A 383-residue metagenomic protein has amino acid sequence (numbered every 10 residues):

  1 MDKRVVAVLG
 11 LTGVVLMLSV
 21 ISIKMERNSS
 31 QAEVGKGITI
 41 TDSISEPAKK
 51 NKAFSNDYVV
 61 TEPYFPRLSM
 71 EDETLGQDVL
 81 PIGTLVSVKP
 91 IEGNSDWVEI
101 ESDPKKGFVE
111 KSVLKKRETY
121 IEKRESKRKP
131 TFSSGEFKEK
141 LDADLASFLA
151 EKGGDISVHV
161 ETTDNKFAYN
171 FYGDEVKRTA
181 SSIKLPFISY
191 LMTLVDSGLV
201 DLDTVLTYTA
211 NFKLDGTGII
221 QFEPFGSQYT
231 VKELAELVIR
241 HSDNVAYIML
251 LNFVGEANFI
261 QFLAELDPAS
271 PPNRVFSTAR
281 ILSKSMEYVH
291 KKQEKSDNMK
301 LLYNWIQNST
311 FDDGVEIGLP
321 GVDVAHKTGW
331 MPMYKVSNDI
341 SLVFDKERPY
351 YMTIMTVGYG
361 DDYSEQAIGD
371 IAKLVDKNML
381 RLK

Functional and structural regions predicted by a protein language model:
D2-I44, P90-S95, E99-D103, F108-K123 (+6 more regions): Structured C-terminal helix/loop/strand segments within mature extracytoplasmic catalytic/sensor domains
G35-S95: Beta-loop motif signature
K106, K115, D164-K166, V176-R178 (+7 more regions): Solvent-exposed loop/turn segments at secondary-structure junctions within structured extracellular/periplasmic domains
S112, E161-T163, I239-S242, L250-F253 (+3 more regions): Active-site-proximal beta-strand/loop segments in catalytic clefts of secreted hydrolases
R128-L141, A210, L214, F222-N308: Active-site-adjacent helix/loop patches that line small-molecule binding or acyl-intermediate pockets
G154-V176: Short, conserved catalytic-motif segment at the N-terminal edge
K177-L206, M352: Active-site SXXK
N308-W330: Short Gly/Thr-rich strand-loop-strand
